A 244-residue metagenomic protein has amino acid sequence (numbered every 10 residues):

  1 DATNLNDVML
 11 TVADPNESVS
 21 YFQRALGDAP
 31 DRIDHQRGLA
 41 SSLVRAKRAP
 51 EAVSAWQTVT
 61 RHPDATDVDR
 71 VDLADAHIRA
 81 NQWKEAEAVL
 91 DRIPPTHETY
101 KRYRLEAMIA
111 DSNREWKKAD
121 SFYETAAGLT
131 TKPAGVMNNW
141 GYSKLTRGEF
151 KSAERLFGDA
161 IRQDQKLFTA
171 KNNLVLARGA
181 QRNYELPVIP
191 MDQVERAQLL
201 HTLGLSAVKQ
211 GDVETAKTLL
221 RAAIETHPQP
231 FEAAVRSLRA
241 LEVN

Functional and structural regions predicted by a protein language model:
D1-G38, S42-S54: N-terminal leader/linker segments that initiate helical-solenoid repeat arrays
D28, R61-P63, I93-T96, G128-T130 (+3 more regions): Structural marker of alpha-solenoid helical repeat scaffolds
I33-D34, T66-V68, E98-K101, W116 (+5 more regions): Helix-start (N-cap) detector for alpha-helical repeat units in TPR-like alpha-solenoids, especially tetratricopeptide
G38, D72, L105-E106, N139 (+3 more regions): Canonical tetratricopeptide repeat
